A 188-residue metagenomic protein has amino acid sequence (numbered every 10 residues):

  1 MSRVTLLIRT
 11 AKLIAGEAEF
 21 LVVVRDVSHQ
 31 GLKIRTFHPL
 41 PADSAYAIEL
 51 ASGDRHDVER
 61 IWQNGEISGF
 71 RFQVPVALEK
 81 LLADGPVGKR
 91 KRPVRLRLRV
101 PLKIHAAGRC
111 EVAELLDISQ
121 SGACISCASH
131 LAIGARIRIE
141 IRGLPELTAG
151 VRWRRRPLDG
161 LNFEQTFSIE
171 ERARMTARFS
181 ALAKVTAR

Functional and structural regions predicted by a protein language model:
M1-R188: Structured alpha-helical
